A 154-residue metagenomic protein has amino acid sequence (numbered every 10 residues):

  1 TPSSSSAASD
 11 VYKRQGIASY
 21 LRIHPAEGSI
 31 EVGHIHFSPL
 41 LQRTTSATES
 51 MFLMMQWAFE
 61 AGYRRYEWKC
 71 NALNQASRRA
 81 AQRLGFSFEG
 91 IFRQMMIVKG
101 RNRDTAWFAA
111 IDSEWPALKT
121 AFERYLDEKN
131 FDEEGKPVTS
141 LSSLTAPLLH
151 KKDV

Functional and structural regions predicted by a protein language model:
T1-Y12: Single conserved hydrophobic/aromatic residue that forms the stacking wall/gate of nucleotide- or nucleobase-binding
R14-V154: Acyl-donor (CoA/ACP) binding surface of acyl/acetyltransferases
